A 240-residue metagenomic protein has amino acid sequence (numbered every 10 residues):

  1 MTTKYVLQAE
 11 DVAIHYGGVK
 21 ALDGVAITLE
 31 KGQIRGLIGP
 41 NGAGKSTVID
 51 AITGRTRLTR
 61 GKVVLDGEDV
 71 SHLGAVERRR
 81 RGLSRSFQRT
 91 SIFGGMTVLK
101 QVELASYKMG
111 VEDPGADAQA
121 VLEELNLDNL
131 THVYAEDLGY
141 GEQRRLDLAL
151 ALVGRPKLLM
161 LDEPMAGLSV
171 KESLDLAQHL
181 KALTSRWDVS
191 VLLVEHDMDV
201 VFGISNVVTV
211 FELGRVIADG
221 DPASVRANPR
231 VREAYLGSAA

Functional and structural regions predicted by a protein language model:
T2-A240: Glycine-rich phosphate-binding loops of nucleotide-dependent enzymes
